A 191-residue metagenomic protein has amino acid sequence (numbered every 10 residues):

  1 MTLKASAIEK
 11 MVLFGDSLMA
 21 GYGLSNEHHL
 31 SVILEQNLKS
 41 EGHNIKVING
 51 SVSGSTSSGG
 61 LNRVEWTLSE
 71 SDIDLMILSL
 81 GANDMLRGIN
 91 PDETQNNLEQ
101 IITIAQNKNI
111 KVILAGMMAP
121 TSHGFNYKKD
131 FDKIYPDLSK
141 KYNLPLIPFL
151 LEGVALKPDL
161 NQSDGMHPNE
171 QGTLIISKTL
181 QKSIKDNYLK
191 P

Functional and structural regions predicted by a protein language model:
M1-I8, D186-P191: Short, Lys/Arg-enriched, disordered terminal segments
L3-S53, V64-D72: Serine-esterase "nucleophile elbow" of acetyl-processing enzymes
G15-D16, G54, G81, N169: Conserved G/P- and acidic residue-centered "switch" motifs that form tight phosphate/ATP-binding loops in soluble
M19-A20, S40, G54, D84 (+2 more regions): Active-site micro-motifs of SAM-dependent methyltransferase domains
G23, I48-T56, M85-I89, D164-G165: Acidic/histidine-rich helix-loop elements that form or flank divalent-metal/phosphate-binding sites at the catalytic
L61-P191: Alpha-helical cap/lid subdomain in secreted, periplasmic, or secretory-pathway luminal O-acyl-processing enzymes
